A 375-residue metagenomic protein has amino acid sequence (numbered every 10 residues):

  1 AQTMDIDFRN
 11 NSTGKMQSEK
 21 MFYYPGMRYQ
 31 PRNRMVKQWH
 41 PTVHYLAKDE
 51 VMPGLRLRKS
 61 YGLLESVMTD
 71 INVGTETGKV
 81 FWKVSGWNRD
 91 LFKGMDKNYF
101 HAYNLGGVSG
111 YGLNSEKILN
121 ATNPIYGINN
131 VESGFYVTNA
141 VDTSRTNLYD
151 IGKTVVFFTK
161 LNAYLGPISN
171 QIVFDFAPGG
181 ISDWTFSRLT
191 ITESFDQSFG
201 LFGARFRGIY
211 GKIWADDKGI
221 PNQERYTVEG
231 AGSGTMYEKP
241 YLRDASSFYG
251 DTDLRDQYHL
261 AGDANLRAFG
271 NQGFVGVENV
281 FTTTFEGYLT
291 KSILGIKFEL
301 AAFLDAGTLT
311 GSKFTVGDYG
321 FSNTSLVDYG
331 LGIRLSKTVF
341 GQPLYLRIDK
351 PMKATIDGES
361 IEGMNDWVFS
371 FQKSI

Functional and structural regions predicted by a protein language model:
M4-Y99, R145-G166, V277-E278, K291 (+1 more regions): Outer-membrane beta-barrel initiation region
M35-W39, V51, L63-V67, V80 (+9 more regions): Outer-envelope beta-barrel architecture signal
W39, V43, K97-N104, G110-K117 (+4 more regions): C-terminal outer-membrane beta-barrel translocator/porin domains of Gram-negative envelope proteins and their
E286-S292, V316-F321: Hydrophobic alpha-helical bundle architecture
D305: Short basic (Lys/Arg) and small-residue
T315-L331: A short alpha/beta connector and helix-capping loop motif
G363-I375: Outer-membrane beta-barrel "beta-signal"
